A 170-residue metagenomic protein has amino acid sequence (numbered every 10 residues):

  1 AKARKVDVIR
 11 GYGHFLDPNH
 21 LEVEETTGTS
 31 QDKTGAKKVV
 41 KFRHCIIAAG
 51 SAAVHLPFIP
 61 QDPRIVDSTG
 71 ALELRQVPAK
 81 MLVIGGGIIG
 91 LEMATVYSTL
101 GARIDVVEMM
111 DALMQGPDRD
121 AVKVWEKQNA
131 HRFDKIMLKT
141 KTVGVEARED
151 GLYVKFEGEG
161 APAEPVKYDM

Functional and structural regions predicted by a protein language model:
A1, K33-T34, L82, G160: Generic detector of short alpha-helix boundary/capping microenvironments and adjacent low-complexity segments
A1-D7: A structural motif corresponding to the C-terminal end of an alpha-helix and its immediate exit/capping segment
D7-R10, H14-K33, V40, G101-M170: A Rossmann-like FAD-binding core segment of flavoenzymes
H44-A102, V107, R132, I136: Glycine-rich dinucleotide-binding loop and its adjacent helix/turn
